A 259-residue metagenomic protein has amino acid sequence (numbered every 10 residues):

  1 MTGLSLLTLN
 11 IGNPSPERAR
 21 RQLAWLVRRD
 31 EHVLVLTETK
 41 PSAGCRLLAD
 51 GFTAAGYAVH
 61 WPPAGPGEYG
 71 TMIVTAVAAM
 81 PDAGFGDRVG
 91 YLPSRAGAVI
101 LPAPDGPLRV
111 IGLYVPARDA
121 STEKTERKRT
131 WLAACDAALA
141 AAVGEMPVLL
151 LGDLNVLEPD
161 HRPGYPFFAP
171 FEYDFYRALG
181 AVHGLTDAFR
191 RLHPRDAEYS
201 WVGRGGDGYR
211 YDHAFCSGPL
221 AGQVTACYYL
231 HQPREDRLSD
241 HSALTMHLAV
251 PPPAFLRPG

Functional and structural regions predicted by a protein language model:
M1-F52, W61, E68-T71, F255-G259: N-terminal, active-site-proximal structural segment of metallo-dependent hydrolase catalytic domains
S5-I11, L26-C45, V110, C135-R162 (+4 more regions): Active-site beta-strand/loop signature of hydrolases that rely on acidic residues for catalysis
P14-E17, P41-R46, A120-S121, L157-E158 (+1 more regions): Active-site environment of divalent metal-dependent phosphoester hydrolases
V33, T39-A120: Structured beta-strand-rich core segments of catalytic domains in phosphoester-bond hydrolases
A55-G56, T130-C216: Metal-dependent phosphoesterases centered on the DNase I-like endonuclease/exonuclease/phosphatase
P66-D82, R204-Q223, L248-A249: Conserved beta strand-loop-helix elements of the APE1-like EEP
F85-D87, Y114-L132, H161-Y165: Surface-exposed cleft-lining segments at the edges of enzyme active sites
L230, R234-G259: Surface polyanion/phosphate-binding segment centered on an Asp-His-Pro turn
